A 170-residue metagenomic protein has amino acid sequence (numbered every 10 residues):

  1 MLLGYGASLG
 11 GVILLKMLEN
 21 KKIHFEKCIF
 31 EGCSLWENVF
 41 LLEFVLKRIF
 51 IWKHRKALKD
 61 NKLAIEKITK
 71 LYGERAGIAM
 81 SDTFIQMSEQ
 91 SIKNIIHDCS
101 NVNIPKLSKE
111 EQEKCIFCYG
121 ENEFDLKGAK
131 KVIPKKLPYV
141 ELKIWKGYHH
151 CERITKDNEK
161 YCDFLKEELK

Functional and structural regions predicted by a protein language model:
M1-L2: Conserved acidic catalytic loop of the alpha/beta-hydrolase fold
Y5-L14: Gly/Ala-rich beta-loop-alpha elbow adjacent to hydrolase catalytic centers
E19-R55: Flexible "cap/lid" loop of the alpha/beta hydrolase fold
A57-K109: Conserved alpha/beta-hydrolase catalytic His-Asp/Glu region
E110-E111, F117-Y119: Short beta-strand/loop motif that positions the catalytic acidic residue of the alpha/beta-hydrolase fold
E113, L126-K135: Short alpha-helix in the alpha/beta-hydrolase fold that links the catalytic acid
E121-L126, H150-C151: Acidic catalytic loop of the alpha/beta-hydrolase fold
Y148-E159: Catalytic histidine-centered segment of alpha/beta-hydrolase-like enzymes
